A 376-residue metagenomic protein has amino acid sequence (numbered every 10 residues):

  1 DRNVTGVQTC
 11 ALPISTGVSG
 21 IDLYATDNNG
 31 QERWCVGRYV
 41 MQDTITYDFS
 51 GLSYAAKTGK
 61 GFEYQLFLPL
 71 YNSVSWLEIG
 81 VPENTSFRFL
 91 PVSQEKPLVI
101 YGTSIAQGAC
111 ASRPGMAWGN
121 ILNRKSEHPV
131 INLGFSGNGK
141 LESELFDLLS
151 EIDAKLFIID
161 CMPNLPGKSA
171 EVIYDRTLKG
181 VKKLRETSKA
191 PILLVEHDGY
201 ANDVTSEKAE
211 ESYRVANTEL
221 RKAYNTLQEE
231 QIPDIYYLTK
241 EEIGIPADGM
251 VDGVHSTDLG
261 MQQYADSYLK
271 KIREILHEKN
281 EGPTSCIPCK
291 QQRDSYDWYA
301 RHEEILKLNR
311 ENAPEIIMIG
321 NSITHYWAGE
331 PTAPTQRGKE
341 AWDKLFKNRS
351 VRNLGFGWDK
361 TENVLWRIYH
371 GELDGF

Functional and structural regions predicted by a protein language model:
V4-L12: Short, small-residue-biased leader/transition segments that mark boundaries at the very start of proteins
A11-I21: Short coil-to-beta strand junction motifs in C2/discoidin
L12, L122-N123, L220: Structural element of the ATP-grasp superfamily
V18, M41-G51, R301, R337 (+1 more regions): Short acidic (Asp/Glu) patches
I21-E95: Extended acidic/polar, glycine-enriched regions that form or flank non-catalytic beta-rich accessory modules
Y64-F135, S143-D153, N280-G375: Serine-esterase "nucleophile elbow" of acetyl-processing enzymes
S143-N280, Q336-S350, K360-F376: Alpha-helical cap/lid subdomain in secreted, periplasmic, or secretory-pathway luminal O-acyl-processing enzymes
